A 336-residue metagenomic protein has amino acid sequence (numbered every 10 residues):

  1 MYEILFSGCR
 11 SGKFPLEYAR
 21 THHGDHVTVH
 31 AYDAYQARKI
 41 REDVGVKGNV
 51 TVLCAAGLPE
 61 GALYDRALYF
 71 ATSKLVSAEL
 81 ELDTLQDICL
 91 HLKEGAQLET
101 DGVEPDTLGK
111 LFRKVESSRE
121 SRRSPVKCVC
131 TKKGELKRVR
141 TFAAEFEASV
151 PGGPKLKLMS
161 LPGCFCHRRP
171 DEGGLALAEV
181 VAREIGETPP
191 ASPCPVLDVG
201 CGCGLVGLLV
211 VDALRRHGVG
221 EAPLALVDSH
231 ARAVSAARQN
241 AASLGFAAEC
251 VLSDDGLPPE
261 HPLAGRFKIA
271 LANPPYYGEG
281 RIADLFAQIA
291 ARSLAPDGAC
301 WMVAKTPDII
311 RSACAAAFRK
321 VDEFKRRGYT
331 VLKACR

Functional and structural regions predicted by a protein language model:
M1-N49, E172-A272: Conserved SAM/SAH cofactor-binding pocket of Class I
Y32-A34, L80, V103, D228-R232 (+2 more regions): Short beta->alpha hinge that forms the Motif I/post-I loop of the SAM-binding pocket
C54-L58, L252-E260, G328: Conserved SAM/SAH-binding loop
R66-A78, V199-L205, F267-E279, A290: Conserved proline-anchored active-site loop of SAM-dependent methyltransferases that bridges a beta-strand
L82-E94, L285-P296: A short glycine-rich, Lys/Arg-flanked "PGG" loop and its adjoining helix->strand segment in the class I
G95-V103, D297-A304: Conserved beta-strand signature within the Rossmann-like core of class I S-adenosyl-L-methionine
K114-E145, P151, S312-A313, A317-R336: Active-site capping/gating segments
R123-P193: SAM-dependent Rossmann-like transferase core, predominantly class I methyltransferases with a strong bias toward
